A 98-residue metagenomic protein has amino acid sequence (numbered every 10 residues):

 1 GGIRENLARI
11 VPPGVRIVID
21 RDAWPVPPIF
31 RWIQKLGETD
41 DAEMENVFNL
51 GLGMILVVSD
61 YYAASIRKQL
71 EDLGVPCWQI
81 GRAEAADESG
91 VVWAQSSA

Functional and structural regions predicted by a protein language model:
G1-A98: Glycine-/charge-enriched secondary-structure boundary and capping motifs
